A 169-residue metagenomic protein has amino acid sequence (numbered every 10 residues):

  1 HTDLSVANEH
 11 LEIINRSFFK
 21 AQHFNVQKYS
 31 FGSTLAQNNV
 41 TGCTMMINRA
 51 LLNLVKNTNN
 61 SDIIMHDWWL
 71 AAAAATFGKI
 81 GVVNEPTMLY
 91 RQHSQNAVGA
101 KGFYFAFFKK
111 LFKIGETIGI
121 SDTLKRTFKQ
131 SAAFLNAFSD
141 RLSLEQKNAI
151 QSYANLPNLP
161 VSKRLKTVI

Functional and structural regions predicted by a protein language model:
H1-N15: Conserved donor NDP-sugar-binding/catalytic core segment of glycosyltransferases
E9-E12, A50, E85, E116 (+2 more regions): Glutamate identity and glutamate-enriched acidic tracts
E9-L11, T34-T41, I80-V82, G115-K129: Low-complexity, flexible helical/coil segments
S17-F19: Short hydrophobic alpha-helix segments
H23-A100: Conserved nucleotide-sugar donor-binding catalytic segment
K56-N57, D62-I63, W69, R91-I169: C-terminal subregions of glycosyltransferases and related glycan-biosynthesis enzymes
